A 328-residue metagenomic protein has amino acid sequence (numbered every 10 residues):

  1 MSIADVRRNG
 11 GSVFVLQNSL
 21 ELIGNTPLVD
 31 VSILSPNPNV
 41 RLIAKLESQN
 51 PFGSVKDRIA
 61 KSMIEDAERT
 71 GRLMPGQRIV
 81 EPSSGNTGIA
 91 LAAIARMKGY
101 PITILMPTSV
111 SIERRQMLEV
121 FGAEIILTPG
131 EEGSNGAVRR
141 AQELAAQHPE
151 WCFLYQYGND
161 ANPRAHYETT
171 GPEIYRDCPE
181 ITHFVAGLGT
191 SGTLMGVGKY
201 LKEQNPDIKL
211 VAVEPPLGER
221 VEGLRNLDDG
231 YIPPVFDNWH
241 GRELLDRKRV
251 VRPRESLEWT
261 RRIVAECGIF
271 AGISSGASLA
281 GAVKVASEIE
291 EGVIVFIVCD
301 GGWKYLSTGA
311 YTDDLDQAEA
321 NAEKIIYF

Functional and structural regions predicted by a protein language model:
M1-F328: PLP-dependent amino-acid enzyme catalytic core
